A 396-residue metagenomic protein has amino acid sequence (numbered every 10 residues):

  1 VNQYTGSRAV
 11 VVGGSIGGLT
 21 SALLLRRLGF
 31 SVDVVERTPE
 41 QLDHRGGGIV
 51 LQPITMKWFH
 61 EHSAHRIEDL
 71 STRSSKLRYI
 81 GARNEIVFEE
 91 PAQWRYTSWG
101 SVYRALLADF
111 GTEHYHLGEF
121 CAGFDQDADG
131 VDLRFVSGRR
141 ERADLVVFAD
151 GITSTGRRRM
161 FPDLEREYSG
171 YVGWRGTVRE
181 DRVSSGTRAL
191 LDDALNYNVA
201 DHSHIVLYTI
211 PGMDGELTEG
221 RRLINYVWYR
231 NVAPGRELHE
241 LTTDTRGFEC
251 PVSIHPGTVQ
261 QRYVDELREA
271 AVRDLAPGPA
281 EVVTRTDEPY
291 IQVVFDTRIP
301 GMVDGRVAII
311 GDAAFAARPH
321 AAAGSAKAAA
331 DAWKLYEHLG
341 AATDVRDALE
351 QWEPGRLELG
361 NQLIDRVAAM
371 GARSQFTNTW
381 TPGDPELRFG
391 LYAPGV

Functional and structural regions predicted by a protein language model:
V1-R8: Extreme N-terminal leader/targeting segments of oxidoreductases
V11-R27, S31-D33, V147-F148, W174 (+4 more regions): Conserved mid-domain beta->alpha element of the FAD-binding
G17, E40, T153: Conserved Rossmann-like nucleotide-cofactor binding loop
S21, H44, E61, Q126 (+3 more regions): Short glycine-/acidic-enriched loop or helix-start segments at secondary-structure transitions that form or flank
T38, I152, A314: Conserved Walker B
T38-T112, S374: Active-site-adjacent segment of FAD-dependent monooxygenases/related oxidoreductases
E85-I86, Q93, T97, R104-V264 (+1 more regions): Conserved FAD-binding catalytic core of PHBH/FMO-like flavoproteins
F389-V396: C-terminal auxiliary extensions adjacent to catalytic cores
